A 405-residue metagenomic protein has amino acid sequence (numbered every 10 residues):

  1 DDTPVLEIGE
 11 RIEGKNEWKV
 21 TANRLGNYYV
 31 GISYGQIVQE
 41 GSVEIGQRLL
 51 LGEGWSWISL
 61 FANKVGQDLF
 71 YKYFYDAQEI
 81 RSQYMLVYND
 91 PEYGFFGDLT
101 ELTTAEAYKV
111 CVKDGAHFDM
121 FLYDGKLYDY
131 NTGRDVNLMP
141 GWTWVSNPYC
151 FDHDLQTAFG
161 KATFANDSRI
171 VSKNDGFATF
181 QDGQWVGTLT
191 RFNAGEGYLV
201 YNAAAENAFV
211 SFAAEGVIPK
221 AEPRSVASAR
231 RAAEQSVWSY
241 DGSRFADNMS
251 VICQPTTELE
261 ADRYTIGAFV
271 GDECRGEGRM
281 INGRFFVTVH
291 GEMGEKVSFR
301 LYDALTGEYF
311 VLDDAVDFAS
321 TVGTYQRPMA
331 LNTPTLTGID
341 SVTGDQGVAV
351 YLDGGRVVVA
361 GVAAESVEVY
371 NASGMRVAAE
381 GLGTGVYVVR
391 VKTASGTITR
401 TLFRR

Functional and structural regions predicted by a protein language model:
P4, E40-D340, G347-R356, A372: N-terminal exported-region signature
I8-I12, G278-R279, G381: Short beta-strand segments within Ig-like beta-sandwich modules, predominantly Fibronectin type-III
N16-W18, F285: Short strand-edge motifs at loop-to-beta-strand transitions and within beta-strands of extracellular beta-rich domains
T21-G26, L102, R191-F192, G291-G294 (+1 more regions): Surface-exposed, short loops/turns at beta-strand junctions within beta-sandwich domains
Y28, Y108, Y198, Y387-V391: A short tyrosine-centered beta-strand micro-motif
G31-S33, S298-R300, V388-R390: Extracellular recognition modules
Y34-S42, A394-T399: Short, exposed coil/turn segments at beta-strand boundaries within extracellular/luminal domains
D340-R405: C-terminal outer-membrane/trafficking sorting elements
